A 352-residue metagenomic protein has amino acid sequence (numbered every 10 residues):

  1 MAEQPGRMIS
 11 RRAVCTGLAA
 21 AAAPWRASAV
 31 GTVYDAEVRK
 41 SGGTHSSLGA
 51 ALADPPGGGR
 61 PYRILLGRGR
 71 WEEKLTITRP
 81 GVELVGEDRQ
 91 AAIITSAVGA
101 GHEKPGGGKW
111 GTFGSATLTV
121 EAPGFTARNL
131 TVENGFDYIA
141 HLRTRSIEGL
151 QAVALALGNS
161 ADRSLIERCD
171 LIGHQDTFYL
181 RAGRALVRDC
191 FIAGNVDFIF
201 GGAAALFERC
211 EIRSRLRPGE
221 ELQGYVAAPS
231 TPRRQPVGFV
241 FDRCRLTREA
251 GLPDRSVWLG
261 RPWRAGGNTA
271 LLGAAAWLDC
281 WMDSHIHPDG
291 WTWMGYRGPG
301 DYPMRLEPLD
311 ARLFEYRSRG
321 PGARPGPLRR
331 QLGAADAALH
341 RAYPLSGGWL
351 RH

Functional and structural regions predicted by a protein language model:
M1-I9, G17-A23: N-terminal secretory signal peptides
A21-T32: Bacterial Sec-dependent signal peptides at the C-terminal "C-region" and cleavage site
V30-H352: Sequence-level preference for short, compositionally simple segments enriched in small aliphatic or small polar residues
